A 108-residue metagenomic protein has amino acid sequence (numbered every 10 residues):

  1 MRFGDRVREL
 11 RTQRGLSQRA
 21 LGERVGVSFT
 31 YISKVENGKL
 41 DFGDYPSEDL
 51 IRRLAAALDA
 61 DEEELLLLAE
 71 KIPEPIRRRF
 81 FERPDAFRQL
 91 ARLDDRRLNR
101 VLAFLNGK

Functional and structural regions predicted by a protein language model:
M1, T12-Q13, Y45: Short amphipathic helical patch at the helix-1/turn junction of helix-turn-helix
D5-R24, R53: Short basic helix-loop element that most often maps to the first helix and adjoining turn of HTH DNA-binding modules
R6, Y31-K34, E64, Q89: Residue-level recognition of specific faces of alpha-helices
G15-N37, L67: Short alpha-helical DNA-recognition segment
E23, K39-A56: Short, basic-rich loop-to-helix N-cap that marks the start of a DNA-contacting helix
A56-P75: Short C-terminal boundary/hinge segments that cap the last helix of small helical domains
E70-K108: Interfacial/linker helices and their anchor residues that mediate assembly or domain coupling
